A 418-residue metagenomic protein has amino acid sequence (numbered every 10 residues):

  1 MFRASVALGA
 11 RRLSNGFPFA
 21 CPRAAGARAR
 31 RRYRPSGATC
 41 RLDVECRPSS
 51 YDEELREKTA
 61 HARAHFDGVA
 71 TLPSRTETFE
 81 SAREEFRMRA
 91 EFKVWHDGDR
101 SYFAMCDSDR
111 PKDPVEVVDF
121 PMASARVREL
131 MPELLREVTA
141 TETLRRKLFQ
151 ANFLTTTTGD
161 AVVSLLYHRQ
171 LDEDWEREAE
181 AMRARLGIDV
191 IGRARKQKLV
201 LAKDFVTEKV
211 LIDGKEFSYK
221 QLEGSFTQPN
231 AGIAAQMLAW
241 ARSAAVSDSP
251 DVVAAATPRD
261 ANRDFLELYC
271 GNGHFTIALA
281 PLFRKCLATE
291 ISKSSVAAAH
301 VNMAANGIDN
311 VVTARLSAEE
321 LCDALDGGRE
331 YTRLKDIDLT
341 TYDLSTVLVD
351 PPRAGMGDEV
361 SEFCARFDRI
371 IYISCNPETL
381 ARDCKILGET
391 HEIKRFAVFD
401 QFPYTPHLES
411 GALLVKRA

Functional and structural regions predicted by a protein language model:
M1-P18: N-terminal chloroplast transit peptides
C21, A27-A60, E84-E85: Cysteine-cluster motifs in flexible loop/terminal segments that predominantly coordinate metals
G37-V44, F103-P121: Residues forming anionic-ligand binding surfaces in small-molecule and nucleic-acid pockets of primarily soluble enzymes
P73-D97: Composition-driven low-complexity segments enriched in polar/acidic and proline residues
R75-R83, Q150-L154, A194-Q197, A397-Q401: Short, solvent-exposed loop/turn elements at beta->coil junctions and helix N-caps that rim active or binding pockets
W95, G159-H168, S218-Q221: Short, aliphatic-rich beta-strand segments
K112-Q150, T155-T157, R169-A194: Internal alpha/beta scaffold segment
Q170-A418: Rossmann-like S-adenosyl-L-methionine
